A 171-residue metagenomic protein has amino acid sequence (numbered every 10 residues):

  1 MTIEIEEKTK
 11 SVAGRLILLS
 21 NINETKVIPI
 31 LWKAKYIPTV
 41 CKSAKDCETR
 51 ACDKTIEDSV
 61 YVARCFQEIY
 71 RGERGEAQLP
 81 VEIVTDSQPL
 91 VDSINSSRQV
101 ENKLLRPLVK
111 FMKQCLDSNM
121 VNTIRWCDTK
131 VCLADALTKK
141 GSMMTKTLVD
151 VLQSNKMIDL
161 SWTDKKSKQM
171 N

Functional and structural regions predicted by a protein language model:
M1-K8, C52, D86: Two-metal-ion RNase H-like nuclease active-site motif
K8-G14: Short, flexible loop/turn motifs enriched in small residues
I17-R50: A short, polar/acidic, helix/strand-boundary loop motif
P38-N171: RNase H-like nuclease module associated with reverse transcription
